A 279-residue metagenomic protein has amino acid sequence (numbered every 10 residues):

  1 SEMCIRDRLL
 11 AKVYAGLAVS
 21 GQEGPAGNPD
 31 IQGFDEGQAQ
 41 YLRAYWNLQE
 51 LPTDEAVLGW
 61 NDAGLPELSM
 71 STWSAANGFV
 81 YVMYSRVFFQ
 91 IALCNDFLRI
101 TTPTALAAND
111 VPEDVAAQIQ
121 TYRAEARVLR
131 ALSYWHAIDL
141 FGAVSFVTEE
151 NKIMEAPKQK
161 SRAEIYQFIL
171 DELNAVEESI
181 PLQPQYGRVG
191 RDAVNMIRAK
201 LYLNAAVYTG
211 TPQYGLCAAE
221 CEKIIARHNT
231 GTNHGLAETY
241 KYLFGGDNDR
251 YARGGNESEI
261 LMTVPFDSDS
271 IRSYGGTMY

Functional and structural regions predicted by a protein language model:
S1-E2, R6-A63, Y166, L173-A175 (+1 more regions): An aromatic- and glycine-enriched ligand-binding surface/loop that stacks and positions planar moieties
V13-P25, P52-F141, A156-E164, L173-Y186: Conserved, well-structured interaction surfaces
W135, F146, Y279: Short, electropositive, low-hydrophobicity segments enriched in small/polar residues
I138-D139, S145, P184, N204-G210: Short coil/turn linking the two alpha-helices of tandem helical-hairpin repeats
T148-K152: Outer-membrane beta-barrel translocator domains and adjoining extracellular loop/strand segments of Gram-negative
